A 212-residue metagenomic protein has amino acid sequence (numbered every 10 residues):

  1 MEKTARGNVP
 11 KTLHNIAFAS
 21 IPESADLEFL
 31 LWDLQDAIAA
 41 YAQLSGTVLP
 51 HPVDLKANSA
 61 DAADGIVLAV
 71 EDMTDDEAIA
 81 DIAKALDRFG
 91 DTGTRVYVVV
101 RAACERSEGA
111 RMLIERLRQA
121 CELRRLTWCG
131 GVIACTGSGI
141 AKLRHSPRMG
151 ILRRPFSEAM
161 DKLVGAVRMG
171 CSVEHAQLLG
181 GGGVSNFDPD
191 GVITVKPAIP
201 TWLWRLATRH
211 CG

Functional and structural regions predicted by a protein language model:
M1, K56-R124: Helix-loop-strand module that forms the ligand-binding subsite of alpha/beta enzymes
E2-A40: N-terminal beta1-alpha1 ligand-phosphate binding loop
G7-S20, G46-T47, D64-V67, G93-V99: Hydrophobic beta-strand segments of well-ordered beta-sheets in folded domains
D33-S45, Q119-R124: Short helix-loop-beta junction
A37-A62: A short, well-structured beta->alpha microelement
A134-G212: Glycine-rich phosphate/pyrophosphate-binding loop and the adjoining helix
